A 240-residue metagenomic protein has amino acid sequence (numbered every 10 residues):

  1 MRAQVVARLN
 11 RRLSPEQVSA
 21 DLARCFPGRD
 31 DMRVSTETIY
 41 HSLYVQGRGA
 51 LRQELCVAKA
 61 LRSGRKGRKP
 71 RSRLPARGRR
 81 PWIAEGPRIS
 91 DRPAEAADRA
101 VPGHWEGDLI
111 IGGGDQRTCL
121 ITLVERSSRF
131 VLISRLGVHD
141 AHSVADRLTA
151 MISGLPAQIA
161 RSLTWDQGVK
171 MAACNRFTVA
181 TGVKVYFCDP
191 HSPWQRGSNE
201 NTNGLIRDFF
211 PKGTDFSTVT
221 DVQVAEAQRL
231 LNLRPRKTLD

Functional and structural regions predicted by a protein language model:
M1-S198, L205-D215, R229, R236: Secondary-structure boundary/capping micro-motif
F216-D221: Conserved, non-catalytic sequence blocks in retroelement Pol enzymes and Pol-derived host proteins
V224-E226, R234, T238-D240: Low-complexity acidic/polar repeat-biased segments
